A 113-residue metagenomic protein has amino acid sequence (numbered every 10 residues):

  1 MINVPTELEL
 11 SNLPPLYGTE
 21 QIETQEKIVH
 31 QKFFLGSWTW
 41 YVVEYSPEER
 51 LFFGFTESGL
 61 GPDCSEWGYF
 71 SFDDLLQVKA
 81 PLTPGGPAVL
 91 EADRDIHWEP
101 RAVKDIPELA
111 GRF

Functional and structural regions predicted by a protein language model:
M1-G36, R112: N-terminal domain-onset segments
W40: Intrinsically disordered, low-complexity polar regions and short flexible loop motifs
E44-P107: An exposed acidic His-Trp-rich patch
P107-F113: Short amphipathic alpha-helical segments
